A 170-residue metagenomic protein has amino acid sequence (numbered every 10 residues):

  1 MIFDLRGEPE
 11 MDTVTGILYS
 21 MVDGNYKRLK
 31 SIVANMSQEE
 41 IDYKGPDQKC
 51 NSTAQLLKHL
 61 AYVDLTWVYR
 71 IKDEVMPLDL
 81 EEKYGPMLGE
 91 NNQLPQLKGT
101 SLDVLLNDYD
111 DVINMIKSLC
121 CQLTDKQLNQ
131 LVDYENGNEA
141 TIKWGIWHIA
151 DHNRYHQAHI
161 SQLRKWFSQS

Functional and structural regions predicted by a protein language model:
F3-G7, Y19-D23, K27-K30, E40-G89 (+1 more regions): Short, contiguous alpha-helical
D4-Y19, L94-L97: Short, charged, low-complexity loops and linkers
D12-T13, D42, P77, E81 (+4 more regions): Serine/threonine-rich low-complexity intrinsically disordered regions
V14, G45, K49, K98-L105 (+1 more regions): Residue-level recognition of alpha-helical structural elements
V22, Y26, V33, Y109 (+1 more regions): Hydrophobic alpha-helical core bundles mediating ligand binding, dimerization, or RNAP-core interactions
V33, C120-L123, F167: Hydrophobic residues in alpha-helical segments
M36-Q38: Membrane-proximal, proline-rich intrinsically disordered regions
E90-N129, W144-W147: Acidic/histidine-rich alpha-helical segments that form the ligand environment of transition-metal centers
